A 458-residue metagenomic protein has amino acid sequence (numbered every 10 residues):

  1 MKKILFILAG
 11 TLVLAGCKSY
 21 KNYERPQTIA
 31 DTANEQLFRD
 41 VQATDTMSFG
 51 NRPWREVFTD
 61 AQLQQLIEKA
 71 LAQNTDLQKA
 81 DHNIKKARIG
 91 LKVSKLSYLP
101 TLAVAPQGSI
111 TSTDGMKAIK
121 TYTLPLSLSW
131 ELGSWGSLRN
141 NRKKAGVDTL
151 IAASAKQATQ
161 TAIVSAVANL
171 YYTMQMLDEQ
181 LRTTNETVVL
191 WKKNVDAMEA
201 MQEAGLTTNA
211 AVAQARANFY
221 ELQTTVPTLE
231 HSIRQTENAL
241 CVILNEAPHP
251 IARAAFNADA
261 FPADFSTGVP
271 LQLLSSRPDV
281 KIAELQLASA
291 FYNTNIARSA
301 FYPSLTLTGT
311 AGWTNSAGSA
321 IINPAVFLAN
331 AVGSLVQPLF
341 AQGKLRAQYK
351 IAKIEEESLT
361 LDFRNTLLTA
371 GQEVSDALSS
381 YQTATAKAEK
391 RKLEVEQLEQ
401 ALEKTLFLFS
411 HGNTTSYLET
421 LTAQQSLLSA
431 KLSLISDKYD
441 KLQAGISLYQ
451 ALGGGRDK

Functional and structural regions predicted by a protein language model:
K2-A9, L14-A72, E230-S275, A451-K458: Terminal intrinsically disordered/low-complexity segments used for targeting and assembly
K18, V147, S154-V269, S380 (+2 more regions): Periplasmic alpha-helical coiled-coil/stalk elements that build and connect Gram-negative outer-membrane
D40-T59, L63, E68, P106-W130 (+5 more regions): Small/polar, glycine/serine/threonine/aspartate-rich low-complexity segments that form flexible
Q73, H82, K86-G90: Membrane-embedded segments
K79, K95-L96, L132-I163, A210 (+7 more regions): Sec/SRP-type N-terminal targeting helices
P100-P106, L305: Transmembrane beta-strand segments of Gram-negative outer membrane beta-barrel proteins
V188, E221-H249, A384, L393-L452: Short segments within alpha-helical structural elements
